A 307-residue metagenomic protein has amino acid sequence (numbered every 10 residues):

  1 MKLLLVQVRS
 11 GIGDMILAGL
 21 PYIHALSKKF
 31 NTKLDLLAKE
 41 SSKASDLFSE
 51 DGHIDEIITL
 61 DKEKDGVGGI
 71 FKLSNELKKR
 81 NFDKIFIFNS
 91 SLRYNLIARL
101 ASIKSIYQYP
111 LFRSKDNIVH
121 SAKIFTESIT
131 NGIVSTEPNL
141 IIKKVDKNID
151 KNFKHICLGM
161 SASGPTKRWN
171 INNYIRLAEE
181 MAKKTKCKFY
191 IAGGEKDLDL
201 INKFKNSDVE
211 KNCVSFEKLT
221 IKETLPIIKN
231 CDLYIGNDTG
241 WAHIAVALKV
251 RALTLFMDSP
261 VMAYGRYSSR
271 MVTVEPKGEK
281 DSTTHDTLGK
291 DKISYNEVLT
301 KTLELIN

Functional and structural regions predicted by a protein language model:
M1-N307: Catalytic machinery of carbohydrate-active enzymes, primarily nucleotide-sugar-dependent glycosyltransferases
